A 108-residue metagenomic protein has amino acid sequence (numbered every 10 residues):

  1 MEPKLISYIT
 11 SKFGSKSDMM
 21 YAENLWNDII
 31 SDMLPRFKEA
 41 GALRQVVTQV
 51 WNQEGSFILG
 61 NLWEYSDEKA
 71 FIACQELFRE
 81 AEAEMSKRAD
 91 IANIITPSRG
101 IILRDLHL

Functional and structural regions predicted by a protein language model:
M1-E80, N93-L108: Short S/T/G/P-rich N-terminal loop/turn motif that feeds into the first structured element of a domain
E84-M85: C-terminal structural segments of small proteins and small subunits
